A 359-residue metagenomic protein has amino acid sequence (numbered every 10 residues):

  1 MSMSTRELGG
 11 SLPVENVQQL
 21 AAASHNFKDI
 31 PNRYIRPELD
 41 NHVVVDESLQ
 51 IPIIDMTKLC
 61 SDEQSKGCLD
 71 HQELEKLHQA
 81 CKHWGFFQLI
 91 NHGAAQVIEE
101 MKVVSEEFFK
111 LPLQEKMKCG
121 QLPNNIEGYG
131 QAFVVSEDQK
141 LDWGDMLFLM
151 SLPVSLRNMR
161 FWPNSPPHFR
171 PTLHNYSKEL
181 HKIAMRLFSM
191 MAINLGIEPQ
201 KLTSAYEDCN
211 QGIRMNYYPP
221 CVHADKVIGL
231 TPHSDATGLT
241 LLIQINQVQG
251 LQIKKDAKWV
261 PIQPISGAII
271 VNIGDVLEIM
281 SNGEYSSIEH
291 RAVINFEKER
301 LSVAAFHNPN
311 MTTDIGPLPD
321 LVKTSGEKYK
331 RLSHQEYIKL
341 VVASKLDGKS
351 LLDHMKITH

Functional and structural regions predicted by a protein language model:
M1-H359: Peripheral, non-catalytic segments flanking oxidoreductase cores
